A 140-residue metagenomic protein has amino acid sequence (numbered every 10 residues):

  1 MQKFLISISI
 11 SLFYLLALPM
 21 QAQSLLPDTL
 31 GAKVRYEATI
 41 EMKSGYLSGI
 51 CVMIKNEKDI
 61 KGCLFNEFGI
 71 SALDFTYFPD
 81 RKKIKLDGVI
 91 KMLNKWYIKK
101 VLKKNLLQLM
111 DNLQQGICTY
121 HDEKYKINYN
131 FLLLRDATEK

Functional and structural regions predicted by a protein language model:
M1-L5: Positively charged n-region of N-terminal signal peptides that target proteins for export
S7-A17: Bacterial N-terminal signal peptides
A17-S24: Boundary at the C-terminal end of the N-terminal hydrophobic targeting segment
S24, E37-T39, I70, P79-K140: Mature, soluble, non-transmembrane domains
L26-M42: A short, Trp-centered hydrophobic/proline-enriched beta-strand micro-motif
A32-R35, E57-K58, Q114-G116: A short, compositionally biased
S44-Y46, K124: Residue-level detection of beta-strand-connecting loop/turn positions
S48-D80: N-terminal, post-signal-peptide region of Sec/Tat-exported proteins
